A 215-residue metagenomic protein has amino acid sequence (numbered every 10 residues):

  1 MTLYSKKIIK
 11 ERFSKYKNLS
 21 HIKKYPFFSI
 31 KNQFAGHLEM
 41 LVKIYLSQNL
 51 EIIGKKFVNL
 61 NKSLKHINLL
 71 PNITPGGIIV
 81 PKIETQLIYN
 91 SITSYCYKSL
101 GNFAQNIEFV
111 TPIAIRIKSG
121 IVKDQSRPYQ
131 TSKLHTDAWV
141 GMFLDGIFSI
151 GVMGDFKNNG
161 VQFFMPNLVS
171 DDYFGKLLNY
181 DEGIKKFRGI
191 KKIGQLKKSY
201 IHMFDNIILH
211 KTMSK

Functional and structural regions predicted by a protein language model:
M1-N102: N-terminal auxiliary "cap/dimerization" subdomain that precedes the catalytic jelly-roll/cupin core of mononuclear
H21-K24, F109, P128, K198: A short, polar/charged loop/turn motif at coil->beta-strand junctions and beta-hairpin connectors
S29-K31, I52, Q105-R116, F148-V152 (+2 more regions): A structural signal for short, well-ordered beta-strand segments and their strand-loop junctions that often border
Q33-H37, K118-G120, G154-F156, L168: Generic structural motif
N49-K56, I121-S126, Y200, I208: Exposed regions on extracellular, virion, or secretory-pathway luminal proteins
H66-L144: Signature of the catalytic double-stranded beta-helix
P128-I201: Catalytic core of non-heme Fe(II) oxygenases with the double-stranded beta-helix
F204, L209-K215: Short beta-strand His + acidic residue motifs that chelate non-heme Fe in jelly-roll/DSBH and cupin folds
